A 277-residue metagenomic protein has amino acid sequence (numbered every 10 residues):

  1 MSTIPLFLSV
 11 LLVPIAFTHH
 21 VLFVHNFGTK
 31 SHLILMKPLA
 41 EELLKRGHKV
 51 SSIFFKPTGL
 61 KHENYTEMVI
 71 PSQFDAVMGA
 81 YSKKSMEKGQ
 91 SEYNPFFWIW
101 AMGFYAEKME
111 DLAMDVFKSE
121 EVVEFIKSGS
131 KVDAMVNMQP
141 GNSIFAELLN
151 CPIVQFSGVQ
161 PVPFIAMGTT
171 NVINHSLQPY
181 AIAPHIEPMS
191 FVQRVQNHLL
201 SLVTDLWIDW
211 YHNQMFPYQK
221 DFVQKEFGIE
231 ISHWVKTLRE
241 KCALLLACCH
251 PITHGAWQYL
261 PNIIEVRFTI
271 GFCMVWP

Functional and structural regions predicted by a protein language model:
L8-S91, F125-S130, V136, S143 (+3 more regions): Signal-peptide-cleavage-adjacent N-terminal segments of secreted and extracellular proteins
L35-M36, G255-P277: Conserved catalytic-core segment of nucleotide-activated headgroup transferases in glycan assembly
L39, K108-M189, P251-I252: Conserved nucleotide-sugar donor-interacting segment of glycosyltransferase catalytic cores, predominantly GT-B
S72-F74, G158-V162, F268-G271: Short, acidic/turn-prone active-site loops that include or flank metal/cofactor- and phosphate-binding residues
A76-S85, P163-V172, C273-W276: Short, charged, surface-exposed secondary-structure boundary motifs
K83-I144, P188-K236, E240: Conserved nucleotide-sugar donor-binding subdomain of glycosyltransferases
P152, A243-L244, N262: Proline-centered loop/turn at the N-terminus of a beta-strand
L238-T253: Long, low-complexity segments enriched in small/aliphatic residues
